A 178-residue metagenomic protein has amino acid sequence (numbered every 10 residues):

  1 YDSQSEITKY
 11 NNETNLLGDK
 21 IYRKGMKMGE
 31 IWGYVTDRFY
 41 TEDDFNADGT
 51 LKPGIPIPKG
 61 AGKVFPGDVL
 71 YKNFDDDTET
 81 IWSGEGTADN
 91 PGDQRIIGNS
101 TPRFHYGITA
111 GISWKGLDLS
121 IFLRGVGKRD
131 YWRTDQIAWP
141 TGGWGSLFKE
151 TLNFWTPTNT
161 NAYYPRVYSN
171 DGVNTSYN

Functional and structural regions predicted by a protein language model:
Y1-D2, S113, R124-V126: Outer-membrane beta-barrel pore domains and translocons
Y1-G98, A138-T141, K149-Y177: Conserved small-residue
Y10-N11, R124-G127, W132-W139: Short Gly/aromatic-enriched secondary-structure transition segments
P102-Y106, N178: Residues that define the transmembrane beta-barrel architecture of outer-membrane proteins
Y106, L147-F148: Domain-core and long-helix interface of multi-subunit machines
T109-G111: Outer-membrane beta-barrel architecture
G116-S120: Repeated loop/turn-to-beta-strand initiation elements of outer-membrane beta-barrel proteins
